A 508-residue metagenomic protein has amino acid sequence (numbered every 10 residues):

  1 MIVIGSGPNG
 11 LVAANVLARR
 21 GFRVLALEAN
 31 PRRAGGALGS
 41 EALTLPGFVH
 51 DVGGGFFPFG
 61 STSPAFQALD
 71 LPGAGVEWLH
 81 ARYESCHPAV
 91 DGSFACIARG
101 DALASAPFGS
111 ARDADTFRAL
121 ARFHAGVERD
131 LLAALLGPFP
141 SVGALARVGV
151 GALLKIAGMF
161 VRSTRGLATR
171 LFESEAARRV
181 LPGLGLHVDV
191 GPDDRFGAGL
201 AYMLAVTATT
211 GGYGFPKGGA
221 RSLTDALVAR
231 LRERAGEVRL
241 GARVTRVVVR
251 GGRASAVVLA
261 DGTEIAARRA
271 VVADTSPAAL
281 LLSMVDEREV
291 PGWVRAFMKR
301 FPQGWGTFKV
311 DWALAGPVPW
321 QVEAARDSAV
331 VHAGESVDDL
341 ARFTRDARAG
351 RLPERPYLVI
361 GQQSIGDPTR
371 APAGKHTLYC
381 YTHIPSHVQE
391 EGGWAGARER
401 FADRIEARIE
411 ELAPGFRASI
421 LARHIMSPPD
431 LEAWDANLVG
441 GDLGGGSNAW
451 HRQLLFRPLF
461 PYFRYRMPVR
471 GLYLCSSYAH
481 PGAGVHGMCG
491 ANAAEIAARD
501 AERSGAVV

Functional and structural regions predicted by a protein language model:
M1-D130: N-terminal glycine-rich phosphate/pyrophosphate-binding loop and immediately adjacent elements
V90-R195: Rossmann-like flavin
S174, R178-G191, P353-G361, G415-H480: A glycine-rich dinucleotide-binding beta-alpha-beta segment and adjacent secondary-structure elements that constitute
A201-T263: Helical element adjacent to the flavin cofactor pocket in flavoenzyme catalytic cores
R243-A371: Mid-domain catalytic core of redox enzymes that form a hydrophobic substrate pocket/lid adjacent to a catalytic redox
V249, M426, R499-V508: Active-site-proximal substrate-binding core of FAD-dependent oxidoreductases
P317-V318, A347-E354, W394-A436: Flavin-binding catalytic cores
C475-A498: A conserved FAD-binding loop/helix module that cradles the flavin
